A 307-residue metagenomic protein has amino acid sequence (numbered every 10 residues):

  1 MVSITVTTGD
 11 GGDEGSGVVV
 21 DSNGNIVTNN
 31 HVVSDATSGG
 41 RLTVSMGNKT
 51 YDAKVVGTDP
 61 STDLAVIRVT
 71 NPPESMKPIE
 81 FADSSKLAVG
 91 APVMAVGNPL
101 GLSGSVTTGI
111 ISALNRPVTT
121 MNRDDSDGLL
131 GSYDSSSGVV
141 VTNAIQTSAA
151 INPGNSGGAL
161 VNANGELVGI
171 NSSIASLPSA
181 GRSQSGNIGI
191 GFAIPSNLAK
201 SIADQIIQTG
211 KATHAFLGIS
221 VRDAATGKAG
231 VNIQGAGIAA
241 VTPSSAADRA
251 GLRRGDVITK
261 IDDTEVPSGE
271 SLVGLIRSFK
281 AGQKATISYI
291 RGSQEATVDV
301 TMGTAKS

Functional and structural regions predicted by a protein language model:
M1-G11, S16, A88, D204-T209: N-terminal activation segment of mature serine protease catalytic domains
T5-N23, V27, N48-D52, K77-E80 (+4 more regions): A conserved glycine-rich beta-strand in the N-terminal activation segment of trypsin-fold
T7, S22-N23, N29-S61, P72: Catalytic-histidine neighborhood of serine endopeptidases, predominantly the chymotrypsin-like S1/PA family
V18-V19, I151-I170: Catalytic nucleophile loop of clan PA
V32, I79, A91-S137: Flexible, gly/ser-rich surface segments that form the specificity/activation loops bordering the active-site cleft
K54, E74-S103, T107, I194 (+3 more regions): Active-site substrate-binding loop(s) of clan PA
S75, A150, S201, Q205-L275 (+2 more regions): PDZ/PDZ-like groove recognition
N122, S172-A224: Interdomain regulatory linker/hinge segments that flank or connect interaction modules in polarity/junction/synaptic
